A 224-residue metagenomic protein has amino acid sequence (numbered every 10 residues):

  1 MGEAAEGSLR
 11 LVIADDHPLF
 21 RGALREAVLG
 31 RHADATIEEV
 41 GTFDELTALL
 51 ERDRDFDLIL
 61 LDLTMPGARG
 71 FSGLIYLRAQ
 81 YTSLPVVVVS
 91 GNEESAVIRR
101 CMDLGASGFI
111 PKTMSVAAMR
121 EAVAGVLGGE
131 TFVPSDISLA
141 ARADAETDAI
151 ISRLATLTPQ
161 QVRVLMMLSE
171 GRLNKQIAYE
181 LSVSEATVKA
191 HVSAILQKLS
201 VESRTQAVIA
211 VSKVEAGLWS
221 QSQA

Functional and structural regions predicted by a protein language model:
T42, R69-S72: Acidic catalytic/metal-coordinating carboxylates
R54-L60: Active-site beta3 strand of CheY-like receiver
D62-L63, S90: Active-site residues of response regulator receiver
P66: The feature encodes the CheY-like receiver
F71-S83: Short amphipathic alpha-helix used as the core "switch/output" element in two-component signaling
I98-D103, G108-P159, R163, K213-G217: Short, flexible helix-to-coil linker/hinge segments that flank and couple to helix-turn-helix
G171-Q206: Recognition helix of helix-turn-helix DNA-binding domains
L196-A224: Basic, Lys/Arg-enriched C-terminal extension of HTH/homeodomain DNA-binding domains
